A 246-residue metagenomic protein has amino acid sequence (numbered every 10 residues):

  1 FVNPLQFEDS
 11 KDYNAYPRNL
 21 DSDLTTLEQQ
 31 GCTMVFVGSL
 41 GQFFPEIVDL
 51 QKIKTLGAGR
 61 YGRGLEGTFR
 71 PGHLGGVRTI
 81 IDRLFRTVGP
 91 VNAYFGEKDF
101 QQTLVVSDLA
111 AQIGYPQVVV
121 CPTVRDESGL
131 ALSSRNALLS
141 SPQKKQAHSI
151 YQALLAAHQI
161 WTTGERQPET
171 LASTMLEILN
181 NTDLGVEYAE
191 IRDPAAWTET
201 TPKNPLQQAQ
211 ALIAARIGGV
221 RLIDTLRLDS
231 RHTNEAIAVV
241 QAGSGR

Functional and structural regions predicted by a protein language model:
F1-L184, R192-A196, G219, L226 (+1 more regions): Nucleotidyltransferase catalytic core that binds NTPs
V186-P205, A209-I213: A conserved acidic, glycine/proline-rich C-terminal tail/linker
K203-R246: SAM-dependent methyltransferases
